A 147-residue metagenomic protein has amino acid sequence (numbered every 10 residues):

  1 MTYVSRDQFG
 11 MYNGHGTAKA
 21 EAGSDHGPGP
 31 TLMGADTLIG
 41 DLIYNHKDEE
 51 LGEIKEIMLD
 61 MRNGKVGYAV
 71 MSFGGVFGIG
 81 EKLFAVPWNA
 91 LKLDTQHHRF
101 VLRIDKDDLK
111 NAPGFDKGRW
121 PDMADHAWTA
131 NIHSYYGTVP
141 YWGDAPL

Functional and structural regions predicted by a protein language model:
M1-L147: Peripheral interaction segments used for macromolecular assembly
